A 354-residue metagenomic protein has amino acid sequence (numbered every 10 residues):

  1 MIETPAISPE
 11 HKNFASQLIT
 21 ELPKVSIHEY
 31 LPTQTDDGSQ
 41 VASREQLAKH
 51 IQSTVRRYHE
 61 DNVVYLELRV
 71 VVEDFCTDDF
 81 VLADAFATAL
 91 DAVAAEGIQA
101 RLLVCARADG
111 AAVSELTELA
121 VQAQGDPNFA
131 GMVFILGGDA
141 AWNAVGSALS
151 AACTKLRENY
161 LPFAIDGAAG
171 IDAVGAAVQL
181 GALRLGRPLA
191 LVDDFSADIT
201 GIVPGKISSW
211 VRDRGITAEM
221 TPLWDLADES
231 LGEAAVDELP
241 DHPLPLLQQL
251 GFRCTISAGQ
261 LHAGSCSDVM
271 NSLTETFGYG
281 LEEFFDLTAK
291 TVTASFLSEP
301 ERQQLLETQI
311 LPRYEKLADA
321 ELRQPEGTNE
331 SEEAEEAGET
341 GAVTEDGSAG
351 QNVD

Functional and structural regions predicted by a protein language model:
M1-P162, A169-V174, V178-E332, G347-D354: Metal-cofactor-binding active-site regions of metalloenzymes
